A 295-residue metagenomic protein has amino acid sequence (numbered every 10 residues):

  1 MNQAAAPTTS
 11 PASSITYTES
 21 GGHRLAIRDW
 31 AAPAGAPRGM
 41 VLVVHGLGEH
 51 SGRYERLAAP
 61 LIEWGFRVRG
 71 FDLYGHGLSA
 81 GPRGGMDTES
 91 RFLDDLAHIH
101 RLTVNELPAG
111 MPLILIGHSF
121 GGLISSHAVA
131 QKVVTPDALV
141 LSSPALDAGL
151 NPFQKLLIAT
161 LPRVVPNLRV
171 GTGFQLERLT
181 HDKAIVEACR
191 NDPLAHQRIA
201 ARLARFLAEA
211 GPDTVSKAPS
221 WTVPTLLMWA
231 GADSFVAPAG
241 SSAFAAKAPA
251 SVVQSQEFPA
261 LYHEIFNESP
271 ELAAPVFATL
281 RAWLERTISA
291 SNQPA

Functional and structural regions predicted by a protein language model:
N2-A32: N-terminal cap/lid segment of alpha/beta-hydrolase-fold proteins
G48-S51, G77-L107, A274: Catalytic nucleophile-loop/oxyanion-hole region of alpha/beta-hydrolase and closely related hydrolase-like folds
A58-P82: Conserved alpha/beta-hydrolase
L107-H118: Alpha/beta-hydrolase fold nucleophile elbow
H118-A200: Alpha/beta-hydrolase-fold enzymes
W221, L227-W229, D233: Short beta-strand/loop motif that positions the catalytic acidic residue of the alpha/beta-hydrolase fold
V223, A237-A246: Short alpha-helix in the alpha/beta-hydrolase fold that links the catalytic acid
Q254-A295: Catalytic active-site module of serine/aspartate enzymes centered on a nucleophile-bearing elbow/loop
